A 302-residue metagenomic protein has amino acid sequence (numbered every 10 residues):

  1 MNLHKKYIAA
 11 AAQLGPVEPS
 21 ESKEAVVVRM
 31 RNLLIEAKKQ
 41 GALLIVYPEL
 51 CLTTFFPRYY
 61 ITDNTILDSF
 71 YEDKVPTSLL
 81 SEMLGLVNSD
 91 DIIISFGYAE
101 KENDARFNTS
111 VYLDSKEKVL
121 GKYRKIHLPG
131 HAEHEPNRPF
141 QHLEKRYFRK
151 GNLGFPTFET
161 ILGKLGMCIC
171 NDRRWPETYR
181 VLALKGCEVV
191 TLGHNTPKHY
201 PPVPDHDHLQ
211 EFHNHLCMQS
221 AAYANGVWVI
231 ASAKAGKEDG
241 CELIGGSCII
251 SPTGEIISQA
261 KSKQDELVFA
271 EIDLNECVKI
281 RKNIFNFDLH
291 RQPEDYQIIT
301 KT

Functional and structural regions predicted by a protein language model:
M1-L44, T191: N-terminal active-site segment of His-dependent metallophosphoesterases
A12, Y123, F158, S232 (+2 more regions): Hydrophobic residues at beta-strand termini and immediately following loops that shape nucleotide-binding pockets
K23-R31, I35-R124, G130-H131, N137 (+2 more regions): Cys-nucleophile CN-hydrolase/nitrilase-fold catalytic domain and related Cys-dependent amidase chemistry that acts on
V75-I93, K164, C170-L267: CN hydrolase (nitrilase-like) catalytic-core segments centered on the catalytic cysteine and neighboring Lys/Glu
F96-Y98, T109-Y112, P156, S247-I249 (+1 more regions): Short beta-strand scaffold segments in enzyme catalytic cores
K101-P202, H206-L216, K279-N286: Active-site catalytic loop in hydrolytic enzyme cores
N275-T302: A short C-terminal boundary segment appended to hydrolase-like catalytic domains
